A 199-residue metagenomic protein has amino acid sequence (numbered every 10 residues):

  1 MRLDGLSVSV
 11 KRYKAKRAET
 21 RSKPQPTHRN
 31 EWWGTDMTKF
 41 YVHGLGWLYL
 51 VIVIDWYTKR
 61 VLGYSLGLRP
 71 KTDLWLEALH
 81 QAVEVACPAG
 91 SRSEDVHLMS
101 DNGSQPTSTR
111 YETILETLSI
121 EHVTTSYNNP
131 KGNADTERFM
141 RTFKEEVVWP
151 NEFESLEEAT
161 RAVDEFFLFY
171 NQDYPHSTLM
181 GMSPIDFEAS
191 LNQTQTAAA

Functional and structural regions predicted by a protein language model:
M1-A199: Charged DNA-binding/catalytic regions of mobile-element recombinases
